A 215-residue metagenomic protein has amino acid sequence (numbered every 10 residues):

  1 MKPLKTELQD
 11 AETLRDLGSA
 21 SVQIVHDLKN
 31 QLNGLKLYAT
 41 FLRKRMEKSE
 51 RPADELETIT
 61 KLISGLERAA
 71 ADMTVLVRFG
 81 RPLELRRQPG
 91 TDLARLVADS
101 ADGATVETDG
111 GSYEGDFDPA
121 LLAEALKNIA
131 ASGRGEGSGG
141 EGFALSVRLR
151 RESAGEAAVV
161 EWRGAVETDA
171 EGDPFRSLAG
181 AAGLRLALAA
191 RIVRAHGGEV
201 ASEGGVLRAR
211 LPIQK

Functional and structural regions predicted by a protein language model:
K2-Q9, T13-A20, L28-R68: Histidine phosphotransfer helical core of two-component systems
Y38, R45, D54-G103: Conserved DHp (HisKA) dimerization/phosphotransfer helix of two-component histidine kinases, i.e., the long coiled-coil
G111-D116, A120: A short, conserved loop immediately preceding a beta-strand within the C-terminal catalytic
L122-A123, I129: A residue-level detector for a conserved hydrophobic packing site within the catalytic ATP-binding domain
A154-R185: Glycine-rich/acidic phosphate-handling loop/turn and adjacent ATP-lid/helix of nucleotide-binding kinase/ATPase domains
E161-R163, G204-K215: Short C-terminal beta-strand
I192-V193: Detector for a conserved hydrophobic position within an alpha-helical segment of the HATPase_c
